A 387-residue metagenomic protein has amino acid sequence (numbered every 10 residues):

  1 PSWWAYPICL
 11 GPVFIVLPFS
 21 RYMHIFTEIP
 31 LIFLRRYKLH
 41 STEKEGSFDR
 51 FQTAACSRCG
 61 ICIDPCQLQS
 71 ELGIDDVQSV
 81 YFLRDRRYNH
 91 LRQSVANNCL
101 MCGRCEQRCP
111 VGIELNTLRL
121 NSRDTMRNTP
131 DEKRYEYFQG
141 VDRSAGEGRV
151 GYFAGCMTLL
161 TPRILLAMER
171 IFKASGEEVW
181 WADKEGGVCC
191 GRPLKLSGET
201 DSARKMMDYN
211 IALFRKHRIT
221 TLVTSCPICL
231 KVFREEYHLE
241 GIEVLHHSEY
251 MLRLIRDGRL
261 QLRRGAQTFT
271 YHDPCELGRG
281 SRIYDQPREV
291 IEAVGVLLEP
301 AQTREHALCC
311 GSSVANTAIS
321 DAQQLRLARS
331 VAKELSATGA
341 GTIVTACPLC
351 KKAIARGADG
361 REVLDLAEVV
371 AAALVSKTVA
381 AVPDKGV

Functional and structural regions predicted by a protein language model:
P1, Q67-F82: Hydrophobic alpha-helical transmembrane segments and immediately flanking/interface helices in integral membrane
P1-S47, I63, M126: Membrane-embedded alpha-helical bundles of multi-pass integral membrane proteins
P7-C9, I63, C99-G103, G311: Short acidic (Asp/Glu) and glycine-rich catalytic loops that position anionic groups and cofactors
P30, T42-T53, I63, L72 (+2 more regions): Iron-sulfur cluster-binding electron-transfer modules in prokaryotic oxidoreductases
Y37-G60, S79-M101, H272, S330 (+1 more regions): Ferredoxin-like iron-sulfur electron-transfer modules
I61-D64, L68-Q69, Y88-N89, M101-R104 (+1 more regions): Soluble catalytic regions of membrane-associated enzymes that act on cell-envelope and secretory-pathway components
S94-N98, E106, P110, R119: Solvent-exposed, membrane-proximal periplasmic/extracellular interface segments of envelope transport and secretion
